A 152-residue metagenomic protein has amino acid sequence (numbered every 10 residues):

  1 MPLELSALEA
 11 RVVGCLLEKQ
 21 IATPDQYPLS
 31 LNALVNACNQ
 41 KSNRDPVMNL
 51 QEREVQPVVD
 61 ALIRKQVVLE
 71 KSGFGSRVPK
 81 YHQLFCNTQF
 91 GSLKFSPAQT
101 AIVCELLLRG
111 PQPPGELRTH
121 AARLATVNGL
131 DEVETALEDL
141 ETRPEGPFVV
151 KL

Functional and structural regions predicted by a protein language model:
M1-G14, I21, D25, V59-S92: Intrinsically disordered, low-complexity serine/threonine- and proline-rich regulatory segments
L8, S30, F95-A98: N-terminal positioning helix adjacent to the helix-turn-helix/winged-helix DNA-binding module
E9, V13-L17, V35, Q99-L106: Hydrophobic residues on short alpha-helical segments
T23-M48, P111-V127: Short acidic, hydrophobic short linear motifs in intrinsically disordered regions
D45, N49-V58: Winged helix-turn-helix DNA-binding recognition segment
Q56-F74, L137-L152: A short, conserved structural fragment
R77-E116: Short, amphipathic alpha-helical interaction segments positioned at domain boundaries
N87, R109, P114, R118-L152: Amphipathic alpha-helical coiled-coil/helical-stalk segments
